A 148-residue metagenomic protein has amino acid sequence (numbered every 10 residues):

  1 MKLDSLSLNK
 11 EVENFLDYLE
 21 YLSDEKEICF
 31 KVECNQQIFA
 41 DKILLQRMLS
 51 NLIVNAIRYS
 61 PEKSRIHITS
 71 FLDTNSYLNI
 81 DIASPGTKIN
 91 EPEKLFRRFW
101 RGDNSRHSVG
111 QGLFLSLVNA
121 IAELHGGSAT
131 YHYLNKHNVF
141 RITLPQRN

Functional and structural regions predicted by a protein language model:
M1, Q37-A40: Conserved micro-motifs of the catalytic ATP-binding
K2-D17: A conserved beta-strand-to-alpha-helix junction within the catalytic ATP-binding
L22-K31: Short conserved segments within the C-terminal catalytic ATPase subdomain
A56-I57: Short helix-loop "hinge" at the ATP-lid/N-box region of the Bergerat-fold HATPase_c
K63-S76: Short beta-strand/loop element within the Bergerat-fold HATPase_c
I89-W100: Short conserved segment of the HATPase_c
G126-G127: Conserved glycine-rich
